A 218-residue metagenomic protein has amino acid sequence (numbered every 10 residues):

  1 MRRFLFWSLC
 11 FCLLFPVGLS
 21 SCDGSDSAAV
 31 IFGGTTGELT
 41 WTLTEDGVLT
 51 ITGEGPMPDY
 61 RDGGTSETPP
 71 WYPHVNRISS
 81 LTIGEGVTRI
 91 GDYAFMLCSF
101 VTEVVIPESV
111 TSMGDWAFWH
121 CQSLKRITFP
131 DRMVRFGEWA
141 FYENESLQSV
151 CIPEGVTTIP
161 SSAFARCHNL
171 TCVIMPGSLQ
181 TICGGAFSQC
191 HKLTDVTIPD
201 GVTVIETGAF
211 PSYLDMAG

Functional and structural regions predicted by a protein language model:
M1-S8: Bacterial N-terminal signal peptides that target proteins for export
S8-G18: Bacterial N-terminal signal peptides
G18-A28: Sec-dependent signal peptide cleavage junction
C22, V48-G55, N76-R89, S99-S112 (+5 more regions): Structural signature of tandem-repeat unit edges
F32-R89: LRR flanking "cap" motifs
G91-A94, G114-W119, G137-A140, P160-A163 (+2 more regions): Consensus positions within tandem repeat domains that build extended binding/scaffold surfaces
